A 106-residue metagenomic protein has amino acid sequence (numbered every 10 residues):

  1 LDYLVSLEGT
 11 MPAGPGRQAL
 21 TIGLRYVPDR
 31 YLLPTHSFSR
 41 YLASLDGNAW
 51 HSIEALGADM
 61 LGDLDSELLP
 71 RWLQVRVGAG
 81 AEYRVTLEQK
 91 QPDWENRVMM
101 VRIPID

Functional and structural regions predicted by a protein language model:
L1-D106: N-terminal intrinsically disordered, cationic/polar leader segments that include organellar targeting peptides
